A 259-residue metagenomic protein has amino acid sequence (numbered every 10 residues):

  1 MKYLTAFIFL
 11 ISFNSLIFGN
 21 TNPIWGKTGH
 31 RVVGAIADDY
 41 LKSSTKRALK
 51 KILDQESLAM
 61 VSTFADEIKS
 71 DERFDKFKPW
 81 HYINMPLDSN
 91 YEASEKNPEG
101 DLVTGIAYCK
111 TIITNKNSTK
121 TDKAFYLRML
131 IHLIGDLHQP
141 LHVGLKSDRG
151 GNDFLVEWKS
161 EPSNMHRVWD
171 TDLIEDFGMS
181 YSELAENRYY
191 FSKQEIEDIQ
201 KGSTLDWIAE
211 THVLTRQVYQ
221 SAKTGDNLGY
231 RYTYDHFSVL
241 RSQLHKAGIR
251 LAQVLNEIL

Functional and structural regions predicted by a protein language model:
M1-K27: Bacterial Sec-dependent N-terminal signal peptides
N20-L133, L145-E257: N-terminal, motif-rich segments that launch catalysis or mediate targeting to/interaction with membranes, typified by
L141-H142: Transmembrane alpha-helix/helix-exit interface in multi-pass inner-membrane proteins
